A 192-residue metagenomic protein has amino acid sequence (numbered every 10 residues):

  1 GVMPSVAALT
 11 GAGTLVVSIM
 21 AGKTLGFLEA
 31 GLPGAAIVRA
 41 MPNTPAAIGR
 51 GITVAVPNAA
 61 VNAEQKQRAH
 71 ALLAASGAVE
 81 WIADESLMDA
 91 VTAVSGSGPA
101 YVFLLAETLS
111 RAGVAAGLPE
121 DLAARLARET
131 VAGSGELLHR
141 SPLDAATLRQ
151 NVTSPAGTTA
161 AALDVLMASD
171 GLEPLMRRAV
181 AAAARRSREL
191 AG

Functional and structural regions predicted by a protein language model:
G1-A55, A59: Rossmann-like NAD(P)(H) cofactor-binding subdomain of soluble oxidoreductases
V2, T24-F27, R68, L109 (+5 more regions): Hydrophobic alpha-helical segments typical of transmembrane helices and their membrane-interface/capping positions
A21, G96-S97, P155: Glycine-rich beta-strand-to-loop/alpha-helix junction loops that act as flexible
F27-A36, I52-A90, Y101-R140, R186: Internal alpha-helical scaffold of NAD(P)-dependent oxidoreductase catalytic cores
V38, L87-A93, A145-Q150: Short pre-catalytic strand/loop immediately N-terminal to key active-site residues, enriched for Gly-Thr
M41-A46, T92-V102: Glycine/serine-rich anion-binding loops at beta->alpha junctions that coordinate negatively charged ligand groups
R128-G192: NAD(P)-dependent Rossmann-like dehydrogenase/reductase catalytic/cofactor-binding core
